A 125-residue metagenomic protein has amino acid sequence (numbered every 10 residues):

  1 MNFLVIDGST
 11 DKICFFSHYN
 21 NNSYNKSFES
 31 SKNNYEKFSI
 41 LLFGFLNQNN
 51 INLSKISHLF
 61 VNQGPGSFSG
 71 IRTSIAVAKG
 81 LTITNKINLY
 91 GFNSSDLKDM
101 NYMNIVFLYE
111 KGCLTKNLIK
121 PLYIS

Functional and structural regions predicted by a protein language model:
M1-I40, I51-S54, N88-S125: Oxyanion-binding and handling regions
D11, G64-P65: Short glycine-rich anion-binding loops that position phosphate/pyrophosphate groups of nucleotides and phosphorylated
N22-N25, G44-N47, A78-L81: Short, low-complexity, polar/charged sequence segments that are solvent-exposed and flexible
K32, S67-F68: A generic secondary-structure micro-motif detector that highlights 1-2 residue hydrophobic/ambivalent hotspots embedded
F45-F60: N-terminal glycine/serine-rich phosphate-binding loop of ATP-dependent small-molecule kinases, especially carbohydrate
H58-Q63, S69-L89: DPxDG-like acidic metal-binding loop motif
